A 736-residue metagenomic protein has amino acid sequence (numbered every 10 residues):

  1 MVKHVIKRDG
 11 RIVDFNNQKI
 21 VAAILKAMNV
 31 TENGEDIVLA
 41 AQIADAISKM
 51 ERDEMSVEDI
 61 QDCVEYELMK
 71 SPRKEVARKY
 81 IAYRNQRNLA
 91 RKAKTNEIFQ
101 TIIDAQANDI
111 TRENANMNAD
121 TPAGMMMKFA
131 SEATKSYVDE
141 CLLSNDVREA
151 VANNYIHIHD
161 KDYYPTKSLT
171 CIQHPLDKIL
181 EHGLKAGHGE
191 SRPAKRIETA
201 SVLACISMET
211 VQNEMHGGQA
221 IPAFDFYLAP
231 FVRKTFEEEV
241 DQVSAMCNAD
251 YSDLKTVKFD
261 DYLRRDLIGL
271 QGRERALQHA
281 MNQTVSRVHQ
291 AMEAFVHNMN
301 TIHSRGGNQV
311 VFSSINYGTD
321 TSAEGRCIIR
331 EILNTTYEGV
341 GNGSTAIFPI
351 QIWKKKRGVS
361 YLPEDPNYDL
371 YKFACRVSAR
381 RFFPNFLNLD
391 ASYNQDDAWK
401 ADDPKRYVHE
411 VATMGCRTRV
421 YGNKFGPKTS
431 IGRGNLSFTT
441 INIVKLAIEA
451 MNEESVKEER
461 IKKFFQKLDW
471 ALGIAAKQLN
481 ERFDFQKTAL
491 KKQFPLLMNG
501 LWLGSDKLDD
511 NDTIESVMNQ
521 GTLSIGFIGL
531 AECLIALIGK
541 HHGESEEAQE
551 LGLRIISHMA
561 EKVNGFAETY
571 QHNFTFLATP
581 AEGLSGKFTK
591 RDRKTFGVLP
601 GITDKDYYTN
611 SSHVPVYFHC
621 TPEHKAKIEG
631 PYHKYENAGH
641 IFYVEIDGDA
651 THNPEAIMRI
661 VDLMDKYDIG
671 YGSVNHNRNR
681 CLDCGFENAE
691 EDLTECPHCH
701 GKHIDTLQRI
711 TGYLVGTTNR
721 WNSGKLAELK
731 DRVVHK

Functional and structural regions predicted by a protein language model:
M1-A105, D109, A727-V733: Charged, amphipathic alpha-helical regulatory modules used for macromolecular assembly or allosteric control
R8-D9, T31, E51-R52, K428 (+1 more regions): A short glycine/serine-rich beta->alpha loop
N16, F686, G712-Y713: Conformational switch/transducer regions in large eukaryotic molecular machines and scaffolds
K26, L523-A536, S557, R709: Contiguous, well-ordered alpha-helical segments that form the cores/surfaces of helical PPI scaffolds
L89-A90, N96-N519, K540-H541, S545-D705: Conserved catalytic cores of very large enzyme subunits
S286-Q290, V296, I535-A536, N722-L729: Metallocofactor- and cofactor-centric catalytic cores in central/energy metabolism, strongly enriched
L693, P697-K736: Long insertion/accessory domains within large nucleic-acid-processing enzymes
